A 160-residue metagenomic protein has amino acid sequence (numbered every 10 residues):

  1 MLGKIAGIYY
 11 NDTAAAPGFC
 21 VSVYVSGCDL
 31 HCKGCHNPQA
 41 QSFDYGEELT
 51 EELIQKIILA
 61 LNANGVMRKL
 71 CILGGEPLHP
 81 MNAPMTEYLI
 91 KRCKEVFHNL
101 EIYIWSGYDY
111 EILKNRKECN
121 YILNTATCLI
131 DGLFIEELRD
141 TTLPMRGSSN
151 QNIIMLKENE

Functional and structural regions predicted by a protein language model:
M1-Y24, D29, N37-F43: N-terminal [4Fe-4S]-dependent radical SAM core
I8-Y10, I57-I58, K114-K117: A generic local structural motif
V23, C32, L129: Conserved, mostly hydrophobic/aromatic
N37-E52, G65-P80, N99-L113, L123 (+1 more regions): Core AdoMet radical
T50-Q55, A83-I90, R116-N120: Charged helix-capping and loop-helix junction motifs
I54-A63: A short, N-terminal amphipathic alpha-helix
P80-L89, K94, R139-E160: P-loop/Walker A phosphate-binding loop and immediately adjacent motor/lid segment at beta-alpha junctions
L89-V96, Y121-T125: Catalytic-core regions built around general acid/base machinery
